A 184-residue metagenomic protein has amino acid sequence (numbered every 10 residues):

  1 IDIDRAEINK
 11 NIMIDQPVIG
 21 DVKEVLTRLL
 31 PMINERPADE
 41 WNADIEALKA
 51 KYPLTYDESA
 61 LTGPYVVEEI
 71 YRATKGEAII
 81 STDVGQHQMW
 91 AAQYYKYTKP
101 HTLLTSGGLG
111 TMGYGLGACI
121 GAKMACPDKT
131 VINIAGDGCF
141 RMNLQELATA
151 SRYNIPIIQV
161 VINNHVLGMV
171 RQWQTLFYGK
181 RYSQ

Functional and structural regions predicted by a protein language model:
I1-D4, D21-V22, D44, I70 (+5 more regions): Fold-independent oxyanion-binding glycine-rich loops and adjacent beta-strand/coil segments at enzyme active sites
I1-D44: Glycine-rich, acidic loop regions that bind phosphate or pyrophosphate groups
I8-N11, T27-R28, W90-A91, N143 (+1 more regions): Short helix/loop capping segments that flank catalytic or ligand/cofactor-binding pockets
N9-M13, L147-T149, M169-Y178: Active-site-proximal loop->helix
I12, Q16-I19, A38, Y52-L61 (+2 more regions): Hydrophobic alpha-helical scaffolding
V25, T175-Q184: Conserved thiamine diphosphate
E46-K123: Active-site diphosphate/adenylate-binding microenvironment
M89-L167: Thiamine diphosphate
